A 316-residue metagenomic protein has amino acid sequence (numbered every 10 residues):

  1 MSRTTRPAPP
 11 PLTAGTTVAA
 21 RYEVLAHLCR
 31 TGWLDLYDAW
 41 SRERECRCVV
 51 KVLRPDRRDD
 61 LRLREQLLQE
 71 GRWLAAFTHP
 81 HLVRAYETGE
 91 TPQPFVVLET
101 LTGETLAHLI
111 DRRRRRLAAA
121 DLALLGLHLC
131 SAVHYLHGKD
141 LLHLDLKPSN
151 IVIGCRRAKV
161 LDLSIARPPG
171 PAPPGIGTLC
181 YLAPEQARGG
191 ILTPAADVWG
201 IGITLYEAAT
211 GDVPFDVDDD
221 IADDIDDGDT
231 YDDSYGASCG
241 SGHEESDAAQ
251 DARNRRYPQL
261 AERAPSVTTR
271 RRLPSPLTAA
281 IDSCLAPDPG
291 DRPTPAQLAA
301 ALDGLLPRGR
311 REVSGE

Functional and structural regions predicted by a protein language model:
R57-A76: AlphaC helix of the eukaryotic protein kinase fold
R84-P94: Short beta-strand micro-motifs within the conserved protein kinase catalytic domain, predominantly in the N-lobe
L106-L117: AlphaC helix of the protein kinase catalytic domain
L125-G126: Activation segment signature within eukaryotic-like protein kinase domains
L129-L141: Protein kinase catalytic-loop region centered on the HRD/HxD motif
P173-E185: Conserved activation segment of eukaryotic-like protein kinases, specifically the C-terminal portion of the activation
D197: Conserved catalytic-loop aspartate of Hanks-type protein kinases
